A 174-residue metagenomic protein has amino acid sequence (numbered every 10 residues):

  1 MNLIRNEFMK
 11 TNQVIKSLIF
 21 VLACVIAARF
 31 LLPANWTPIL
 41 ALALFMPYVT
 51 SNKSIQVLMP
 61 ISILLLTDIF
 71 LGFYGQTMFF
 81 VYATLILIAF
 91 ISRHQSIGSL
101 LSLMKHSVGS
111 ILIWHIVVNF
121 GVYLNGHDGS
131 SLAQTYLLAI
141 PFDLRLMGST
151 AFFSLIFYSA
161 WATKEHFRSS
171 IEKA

Functional and structural regions predicted by a protein language model:
N2-Y48: Hydrophobic transmembrane alpha-helices
I15-F20, S54-L58, F79-A83, M104-V108 (+1 more regions): Hydrophobic alpha-helical transmembrane segments
V21-L22, Q56-T67, L103-L112, A174: Central hydrophobic cores of alpha-helical transmembrane segments in multi-pass integral membrane proteins
I26-T37, I61-H94: Interfacial aromatic-anchored transmembrane helix boundaries in multi-pass membrane proteins
A27, M46-S54, F90-S99, S159-R168: Structural signal for the C-terminal ends of transmembrane alpha-helices and the immediately following loop
A43, G75-F80, A133-F142: Non-cytosolic membrane-interface motifs at loop->transmembrane helix junctions
P47-N52, F73, G109-V117: Small-residue-rich segments of transmembrane alpha-helices in multi-pass membrane proteins, especially helix faces
S99-A174: Membrane-embedded alpha-helical hairpins and interfacial helices in multi-pass inner-membrane proteins
